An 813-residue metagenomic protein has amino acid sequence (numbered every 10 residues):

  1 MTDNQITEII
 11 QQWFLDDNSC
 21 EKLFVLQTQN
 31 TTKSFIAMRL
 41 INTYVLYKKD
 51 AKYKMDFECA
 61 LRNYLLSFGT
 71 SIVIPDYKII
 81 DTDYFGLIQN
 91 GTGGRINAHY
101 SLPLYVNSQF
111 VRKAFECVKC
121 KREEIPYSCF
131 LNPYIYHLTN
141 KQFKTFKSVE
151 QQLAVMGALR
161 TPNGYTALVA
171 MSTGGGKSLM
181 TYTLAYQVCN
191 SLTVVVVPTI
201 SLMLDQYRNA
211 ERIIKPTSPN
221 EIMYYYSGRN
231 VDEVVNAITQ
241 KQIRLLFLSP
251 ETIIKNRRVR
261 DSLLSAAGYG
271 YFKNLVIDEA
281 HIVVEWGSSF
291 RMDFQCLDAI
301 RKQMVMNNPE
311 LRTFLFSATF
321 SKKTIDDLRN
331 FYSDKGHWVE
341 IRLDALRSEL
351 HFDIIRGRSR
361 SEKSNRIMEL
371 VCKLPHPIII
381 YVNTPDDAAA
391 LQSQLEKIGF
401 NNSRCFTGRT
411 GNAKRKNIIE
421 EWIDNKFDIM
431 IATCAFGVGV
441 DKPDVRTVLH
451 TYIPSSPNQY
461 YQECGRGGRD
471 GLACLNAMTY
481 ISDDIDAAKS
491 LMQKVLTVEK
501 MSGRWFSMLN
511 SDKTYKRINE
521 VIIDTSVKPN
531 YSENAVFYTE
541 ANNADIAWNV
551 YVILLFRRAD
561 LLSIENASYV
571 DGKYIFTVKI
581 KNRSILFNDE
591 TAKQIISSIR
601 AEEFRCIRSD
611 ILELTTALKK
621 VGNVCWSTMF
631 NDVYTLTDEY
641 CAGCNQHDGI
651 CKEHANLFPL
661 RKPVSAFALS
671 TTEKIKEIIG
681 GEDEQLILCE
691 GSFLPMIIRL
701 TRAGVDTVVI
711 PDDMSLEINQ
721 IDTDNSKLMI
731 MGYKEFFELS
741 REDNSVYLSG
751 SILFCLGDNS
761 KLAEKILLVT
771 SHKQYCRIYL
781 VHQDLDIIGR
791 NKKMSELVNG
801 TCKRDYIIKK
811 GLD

Functional and structural regions predicted by a protein language model:
M1-F316, S321-R347, S359, M368-H376 (+14 more regions): N-terminal helicase ATP-binding lobe
V196, I300, F316, T451 (+4 more regions): Generic beta-sheet signal
L370-G408, A413-C434, V440-A666, S740-N744 (+4 more regions): C-terminal helicase lobe
T539-N549, K734, C776-Q783, I787: Elongated, non-catalytic scaffold/linker segments and compositionally distinctive motifs
R661-N719: Extended interfacial segments that mediate partner engagement and assembly in macromolecular machines
M714, F736-L739, F754-L768: Glycoside hydrolase catalytic-domain context in secreted enzymes
